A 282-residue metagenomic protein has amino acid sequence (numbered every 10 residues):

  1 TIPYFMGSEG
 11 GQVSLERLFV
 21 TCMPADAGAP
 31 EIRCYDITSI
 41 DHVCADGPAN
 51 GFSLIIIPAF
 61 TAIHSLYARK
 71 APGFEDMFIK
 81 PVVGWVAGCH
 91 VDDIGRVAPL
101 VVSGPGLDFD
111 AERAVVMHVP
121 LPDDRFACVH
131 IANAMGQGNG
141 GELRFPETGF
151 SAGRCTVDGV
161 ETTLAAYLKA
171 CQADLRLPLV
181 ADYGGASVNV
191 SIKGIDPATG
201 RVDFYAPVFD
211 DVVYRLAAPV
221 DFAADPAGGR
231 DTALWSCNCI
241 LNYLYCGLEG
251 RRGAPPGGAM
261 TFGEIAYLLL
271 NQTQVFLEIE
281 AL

Functional and structural regions predicted by a protein language model:
I2-L282: Hydrophobic alpha/beta core scaffold segments
